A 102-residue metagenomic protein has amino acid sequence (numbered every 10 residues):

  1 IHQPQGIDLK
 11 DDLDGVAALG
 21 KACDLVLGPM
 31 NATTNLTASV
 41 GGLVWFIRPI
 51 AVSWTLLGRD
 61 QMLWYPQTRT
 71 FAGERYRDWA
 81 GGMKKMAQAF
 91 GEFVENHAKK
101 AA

Functional and structural regions predicted by a protein language model:
I1-W45: Donor-binding and catalytic core of enzymes assembling or modifying cell-surface/extracellular glycoconjugates
I7-K10, M30, A51-W54, R69-G73 (+1 more regions): Glycine-rich loops and low-complexity Gly/Arg-rich segments that provide flexible linkers or classic glycine-based
S39-R77: Catalytic binding pocket for nucleotide-activated donors in carbohydrate/polymer assembly enzymes
Q61-A102: Leloir-type glycosyltransferase catalytic cores
